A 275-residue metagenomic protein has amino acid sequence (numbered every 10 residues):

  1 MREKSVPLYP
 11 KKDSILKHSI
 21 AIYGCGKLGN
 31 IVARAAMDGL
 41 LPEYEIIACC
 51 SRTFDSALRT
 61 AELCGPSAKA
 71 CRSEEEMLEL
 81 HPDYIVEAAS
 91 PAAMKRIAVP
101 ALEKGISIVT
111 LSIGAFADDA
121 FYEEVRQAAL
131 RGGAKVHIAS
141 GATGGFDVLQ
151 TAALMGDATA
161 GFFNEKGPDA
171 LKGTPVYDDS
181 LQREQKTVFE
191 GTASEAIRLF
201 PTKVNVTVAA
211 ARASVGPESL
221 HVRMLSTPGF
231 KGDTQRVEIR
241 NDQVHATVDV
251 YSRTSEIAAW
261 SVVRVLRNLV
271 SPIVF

Functional and structural regions predicted by a protein language model:
V6-L63, I273: N-terminal Rossmann-like dinucleotide-binding module
Y23, H137, A142-F275: Active-site-lining helix/loop region of Rossmann-like oxidoreductase modules
R52-F54, I113-F116, A142: Short, ordered loop/turn segments at secondary-structure junctions
R52-L80: Conserved N-terminal Rossmann-fold NAD(P) cofactor-binding segment
A68, K104-I106, R131-A134: A short helix->loop->beta-strand "cap" motif at the edges of active sites that frequently abuts
R72-E103, A115-D119: Beta-loop-alpha module in the N-terminal Rossmann-like domain of NAD(P)-dependent dehydrogenases, especially those
E87, T110, V136-S140: General beta-strand structural signal in soluble alpha/beta enzymes
I113-A134: Rossmann-fold NAD(P)-binding glycine/threonine-rich loop
